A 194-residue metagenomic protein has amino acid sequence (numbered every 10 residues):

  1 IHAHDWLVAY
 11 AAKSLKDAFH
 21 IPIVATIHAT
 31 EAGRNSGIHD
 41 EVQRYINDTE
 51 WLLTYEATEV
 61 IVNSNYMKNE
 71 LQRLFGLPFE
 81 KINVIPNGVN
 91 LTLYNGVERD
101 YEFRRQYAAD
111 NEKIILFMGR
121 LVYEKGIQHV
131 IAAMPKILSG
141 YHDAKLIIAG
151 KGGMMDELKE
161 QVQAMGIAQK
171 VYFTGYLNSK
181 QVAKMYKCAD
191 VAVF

Functional and structural regions predicted by a protein language model:
A3-V8, I27: Short His-centered aromatic/hydrophobic patch
I21-V24, A32-L52, R99: Nucleotide-sugar donor phosphate/pyrophosphate-binding loop at the beta->alpha transition of glycosyltransferases
T58, K187-F194: Acidic donor-binding loop of glycosyltransferase active sites
Y66, G88: Carbohydrate-associated surface elements
N95-A108: A short helix/loop element that forms part of the nucleotide-sugar donor recognition site in Leloir-type
A109-K125, I131-M134: Conserved donor-binding/catalytic core segment of Leloir-type glycosyltransferases
D156-K180: Nucleotide-activated donor-binding/catalytic signature segment of Leloir-type glycosyltransferases, i.e., the conserved
Y176-L177, K184-A189: Short alpha-helical donor nucleotide-sugar binding micro-motif in glycosyltransferases
